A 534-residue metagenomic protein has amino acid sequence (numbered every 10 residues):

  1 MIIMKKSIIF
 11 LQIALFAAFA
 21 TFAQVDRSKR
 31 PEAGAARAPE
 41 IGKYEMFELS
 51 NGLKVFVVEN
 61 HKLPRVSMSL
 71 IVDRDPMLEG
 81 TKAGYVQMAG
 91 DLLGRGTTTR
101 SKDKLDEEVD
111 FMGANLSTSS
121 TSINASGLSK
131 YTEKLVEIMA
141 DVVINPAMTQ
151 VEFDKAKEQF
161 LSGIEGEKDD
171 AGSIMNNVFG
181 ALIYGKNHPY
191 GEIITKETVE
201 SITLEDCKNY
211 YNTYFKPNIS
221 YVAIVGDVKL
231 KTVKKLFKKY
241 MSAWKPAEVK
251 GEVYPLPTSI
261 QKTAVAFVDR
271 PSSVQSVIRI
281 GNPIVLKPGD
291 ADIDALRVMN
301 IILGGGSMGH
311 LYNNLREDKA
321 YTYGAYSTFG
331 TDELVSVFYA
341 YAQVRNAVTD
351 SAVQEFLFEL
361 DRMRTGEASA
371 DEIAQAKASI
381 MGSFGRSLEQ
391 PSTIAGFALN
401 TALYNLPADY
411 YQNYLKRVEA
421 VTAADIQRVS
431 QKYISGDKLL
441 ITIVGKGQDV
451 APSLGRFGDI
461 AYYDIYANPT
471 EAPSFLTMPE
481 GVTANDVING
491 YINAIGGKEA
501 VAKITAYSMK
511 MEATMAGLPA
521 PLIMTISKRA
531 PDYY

Functional and structural regions predicted by a protein language model:
I2-L11, E512: Bacterial N-terminal signal peptides that target proteins for export
M4-I8, A23-D26, E48, L53-F56 (+3 more regions): Charge-rich, well-structured scaffold segments of protease-associated domains
F10-A20: Bacterial N-terminal signal peptides
S28-P64: N- or domain-start disorder-to-order transition segments that initiate the globular core
V58-K62, S69-I71, V249-M308: His/Glu-based metal-binding/catalytic segments typifying zinc-dependent metallopeptidases
S67-S129, P189-I193, G305-Y321, A513: M16/MPP (pitrilysin/insulinase) zinc-metallopeptidase core fold and M16-derived inactive scaffolds
D486-N489, N493-Y534: N-terminal mature ectodomain segment of secretory-pathway/periplasmic proteins
